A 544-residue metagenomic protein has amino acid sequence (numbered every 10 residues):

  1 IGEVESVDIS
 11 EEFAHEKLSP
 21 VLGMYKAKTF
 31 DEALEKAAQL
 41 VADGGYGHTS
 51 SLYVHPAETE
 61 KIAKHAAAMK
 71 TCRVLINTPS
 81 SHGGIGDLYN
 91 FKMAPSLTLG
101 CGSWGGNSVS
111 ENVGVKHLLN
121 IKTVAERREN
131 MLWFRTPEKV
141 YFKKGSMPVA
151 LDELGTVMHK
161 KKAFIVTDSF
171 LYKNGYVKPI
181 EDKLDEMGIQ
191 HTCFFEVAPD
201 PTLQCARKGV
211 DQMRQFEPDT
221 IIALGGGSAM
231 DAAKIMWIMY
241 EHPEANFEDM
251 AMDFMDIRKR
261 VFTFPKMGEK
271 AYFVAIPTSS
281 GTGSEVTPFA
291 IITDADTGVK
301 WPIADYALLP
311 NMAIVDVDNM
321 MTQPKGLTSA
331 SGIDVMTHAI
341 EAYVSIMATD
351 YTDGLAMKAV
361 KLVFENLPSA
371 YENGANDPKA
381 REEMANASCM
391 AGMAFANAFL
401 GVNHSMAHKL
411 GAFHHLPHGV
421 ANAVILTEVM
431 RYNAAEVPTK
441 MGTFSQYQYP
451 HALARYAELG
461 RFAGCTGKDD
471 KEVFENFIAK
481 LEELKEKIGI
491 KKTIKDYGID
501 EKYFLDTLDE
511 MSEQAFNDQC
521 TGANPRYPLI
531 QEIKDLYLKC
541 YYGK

Functional and structural regions predicted by a protein language model:
I1-Y46: NAD(P)-dependent aldehyde/semialdehyde dehydrogenase
G2-E3, Y53-W133: C-terminal segments
L18-K28, T49-Y53, M321, E428-V429 (+2 more regions): Short, well-ordered beta-strand elements within core beta-sheets of diverse protein domains
M131-T220, I494-K495: ATP/NTP phosphate-donor binding region
Q204-D318: Glycine/threonine-rich beta-strand-loop-alpha-helix active-site module that forms ligand/phosphate-binding
V286-A398: Carboxylate- and glycine-rich phosphate/diphosphate-binding segment that chelates Mg2+/Mn2+
V420-Y503, G543: Gly/Pro-rich interdomain helix-loop hinge
Y503-K544: Short, amphipathic C-terminal "tail helix"
